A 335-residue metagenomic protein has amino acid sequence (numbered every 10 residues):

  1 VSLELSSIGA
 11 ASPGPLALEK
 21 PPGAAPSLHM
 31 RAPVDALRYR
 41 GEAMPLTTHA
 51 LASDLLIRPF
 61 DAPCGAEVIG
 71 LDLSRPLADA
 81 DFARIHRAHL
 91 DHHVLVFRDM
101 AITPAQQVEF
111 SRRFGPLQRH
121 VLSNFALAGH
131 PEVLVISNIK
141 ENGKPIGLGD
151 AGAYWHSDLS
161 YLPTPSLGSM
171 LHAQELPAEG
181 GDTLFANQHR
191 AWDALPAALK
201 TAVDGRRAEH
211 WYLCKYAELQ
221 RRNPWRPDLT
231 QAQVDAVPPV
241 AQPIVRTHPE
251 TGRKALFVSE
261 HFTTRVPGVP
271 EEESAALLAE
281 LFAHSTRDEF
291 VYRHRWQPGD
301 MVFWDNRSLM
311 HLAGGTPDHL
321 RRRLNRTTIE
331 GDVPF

Functional and structural regions predicted by a protein language model:
V1-Y39: Intrinsically disordered, low-complexity proline-rich regions
L3, H29-M301, R307-F335: Non-heme Fe(II) oxygenase catalytic core, chiefly the N-lobe of the double-stranded beta-helix
